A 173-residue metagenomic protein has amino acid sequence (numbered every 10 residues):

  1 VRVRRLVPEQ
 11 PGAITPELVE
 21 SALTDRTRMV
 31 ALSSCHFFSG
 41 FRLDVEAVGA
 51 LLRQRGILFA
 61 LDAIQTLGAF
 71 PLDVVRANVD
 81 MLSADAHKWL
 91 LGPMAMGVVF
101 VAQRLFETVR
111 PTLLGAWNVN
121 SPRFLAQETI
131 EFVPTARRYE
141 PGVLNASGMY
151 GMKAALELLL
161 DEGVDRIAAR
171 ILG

Functional and structural regions predicted by a protein language model:
V1-G173: Pyridoxal 5′-phosphate
